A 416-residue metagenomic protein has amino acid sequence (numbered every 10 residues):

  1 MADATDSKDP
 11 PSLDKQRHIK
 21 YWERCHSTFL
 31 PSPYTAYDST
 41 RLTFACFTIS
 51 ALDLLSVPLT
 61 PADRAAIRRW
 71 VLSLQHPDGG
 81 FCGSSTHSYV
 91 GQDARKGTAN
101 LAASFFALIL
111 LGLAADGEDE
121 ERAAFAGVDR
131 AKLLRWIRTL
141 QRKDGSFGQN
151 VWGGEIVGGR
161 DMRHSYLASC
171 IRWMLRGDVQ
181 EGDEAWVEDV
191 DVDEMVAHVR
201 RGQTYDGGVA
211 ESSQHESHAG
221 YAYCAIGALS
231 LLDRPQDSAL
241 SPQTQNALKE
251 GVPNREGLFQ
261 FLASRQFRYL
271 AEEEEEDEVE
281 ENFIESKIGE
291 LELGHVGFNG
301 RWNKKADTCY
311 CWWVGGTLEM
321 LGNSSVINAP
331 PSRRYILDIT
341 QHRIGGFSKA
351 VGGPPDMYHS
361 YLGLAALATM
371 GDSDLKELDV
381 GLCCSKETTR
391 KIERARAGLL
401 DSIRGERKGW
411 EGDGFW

Functional and structural regions predicted by a protein language model:
M1-W416: Preference for long, amphipathic alpha-helical scaffolds in soluble/luminal domains and all-alpha bundles
